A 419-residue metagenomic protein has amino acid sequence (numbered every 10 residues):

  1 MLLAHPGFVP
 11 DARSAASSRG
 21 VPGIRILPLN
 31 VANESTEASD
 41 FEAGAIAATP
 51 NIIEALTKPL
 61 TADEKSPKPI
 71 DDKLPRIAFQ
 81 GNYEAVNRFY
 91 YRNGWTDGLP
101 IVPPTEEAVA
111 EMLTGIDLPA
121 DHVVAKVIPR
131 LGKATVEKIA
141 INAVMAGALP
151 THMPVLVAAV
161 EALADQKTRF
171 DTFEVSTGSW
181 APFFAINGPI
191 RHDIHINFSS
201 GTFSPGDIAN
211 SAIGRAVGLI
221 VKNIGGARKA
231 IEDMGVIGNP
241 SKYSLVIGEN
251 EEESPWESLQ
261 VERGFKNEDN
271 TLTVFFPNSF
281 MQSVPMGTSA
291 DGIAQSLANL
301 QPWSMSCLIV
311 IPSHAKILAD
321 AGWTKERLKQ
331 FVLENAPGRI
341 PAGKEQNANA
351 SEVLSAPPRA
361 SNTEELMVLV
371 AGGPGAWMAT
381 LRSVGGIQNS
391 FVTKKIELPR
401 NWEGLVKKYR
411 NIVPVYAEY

Functional and structural regions predicted by a protein language model:
M1-A15, R25-N30: Short, acidic/small-residue loops that bind anionic groups at enzyme active sites
A4-F8, E37-G44, S176, P205-A209 (+1 more regions): Short, well-structured alpha-helical patches and their helix-loop capping segments that border functional surfaces
H5-P10, E34-S35, H314-K316, P374-A376: Short Gly/Pro-enriched loop/turn and capping motifs at secondary-structure junctions
D11-A16, E37-A38, L163-A164: Short secondary-structure transition/capping segments
L29-S66: A charged, well-structured terminal subsegment
P69-Y419: Non-transmembrane, aqueous-exposed alpha-helical and coiled segments at domain scale
